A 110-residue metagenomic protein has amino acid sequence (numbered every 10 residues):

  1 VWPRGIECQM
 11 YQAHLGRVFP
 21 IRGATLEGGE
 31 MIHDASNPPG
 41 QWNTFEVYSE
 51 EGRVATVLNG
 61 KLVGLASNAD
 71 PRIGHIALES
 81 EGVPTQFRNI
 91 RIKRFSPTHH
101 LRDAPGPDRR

Functional and structural regions predicted by a protein language model:
V1-R110: Carbohydrate-interacting regions of secretory-pathway proteins
